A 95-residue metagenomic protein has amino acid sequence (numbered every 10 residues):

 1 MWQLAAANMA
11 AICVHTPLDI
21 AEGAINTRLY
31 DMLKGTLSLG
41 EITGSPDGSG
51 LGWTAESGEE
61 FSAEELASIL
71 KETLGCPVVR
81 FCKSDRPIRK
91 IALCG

Functional and structural regions predicted by a protein language model:
M1-G95: Hydrophobic structural segments
